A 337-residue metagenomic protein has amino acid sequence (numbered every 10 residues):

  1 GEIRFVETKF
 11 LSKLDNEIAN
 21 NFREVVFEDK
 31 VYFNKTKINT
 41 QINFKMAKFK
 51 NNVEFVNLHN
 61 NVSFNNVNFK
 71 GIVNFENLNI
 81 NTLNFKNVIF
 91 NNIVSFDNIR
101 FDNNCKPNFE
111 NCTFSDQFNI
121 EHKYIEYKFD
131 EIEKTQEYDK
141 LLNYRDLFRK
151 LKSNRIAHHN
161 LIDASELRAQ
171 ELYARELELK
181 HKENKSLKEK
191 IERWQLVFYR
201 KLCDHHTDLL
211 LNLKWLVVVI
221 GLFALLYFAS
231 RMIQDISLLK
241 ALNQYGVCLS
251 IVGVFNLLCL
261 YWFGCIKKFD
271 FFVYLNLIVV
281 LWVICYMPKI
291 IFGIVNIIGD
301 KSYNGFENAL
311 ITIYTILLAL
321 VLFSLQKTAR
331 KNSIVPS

Functional and structural regions predicted by a protein language model:
G1-S337: Terminal module of membrane-associated proteins
